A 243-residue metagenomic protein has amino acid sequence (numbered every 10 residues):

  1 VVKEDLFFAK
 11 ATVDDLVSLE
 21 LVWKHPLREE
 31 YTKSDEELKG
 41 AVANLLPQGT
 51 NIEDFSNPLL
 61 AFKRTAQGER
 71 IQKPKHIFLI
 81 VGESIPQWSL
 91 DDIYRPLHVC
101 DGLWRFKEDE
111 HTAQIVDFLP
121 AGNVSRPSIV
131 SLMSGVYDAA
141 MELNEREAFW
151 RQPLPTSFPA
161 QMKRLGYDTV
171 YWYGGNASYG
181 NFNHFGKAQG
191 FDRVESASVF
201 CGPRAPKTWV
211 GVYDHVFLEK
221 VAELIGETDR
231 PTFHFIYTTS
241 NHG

Functional and structural regions predicted by a protein language model:
V1-G68: Membrane-interface segments at or immediately adjacent to transmembrane helices that form the boundary between
P47-G243: Solvent-exposed soluble domains appended to multi-pass membrane proteins
